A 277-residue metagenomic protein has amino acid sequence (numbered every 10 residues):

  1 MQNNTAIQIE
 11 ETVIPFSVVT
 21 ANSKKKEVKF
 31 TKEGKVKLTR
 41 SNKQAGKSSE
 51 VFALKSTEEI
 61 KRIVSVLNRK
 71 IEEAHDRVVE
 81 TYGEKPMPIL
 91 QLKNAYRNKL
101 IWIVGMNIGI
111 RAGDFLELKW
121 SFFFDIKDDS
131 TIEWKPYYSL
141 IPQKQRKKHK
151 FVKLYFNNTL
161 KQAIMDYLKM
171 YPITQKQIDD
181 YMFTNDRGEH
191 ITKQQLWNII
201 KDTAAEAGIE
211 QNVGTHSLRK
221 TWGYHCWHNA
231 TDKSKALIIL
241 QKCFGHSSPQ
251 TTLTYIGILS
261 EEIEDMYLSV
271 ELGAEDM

Functional and structural regions predicted by a protein language model:
Q2-V51, L272-M277: C-terminal secondary-structure termini that scaffold catalytic or DNA-interacting sites
K32, V36-E80, K148-N157, Q177: DNA breakage-rejoining catalytic core of tyrosine-based enzymes
F52, Q145-M165, D179-K201: C-terminal catalytic core of Y-nucleophile DNA break-rejoin enzymes
R62-I108, D232: Basic, Lys/Arg- and aromatic-enriched nucleic-acid-binding interface segment
D114-L116, N212-V213, G223-C226, T231-H246: Active-site-proximal segment of tyrosine recombinases
E117-L160: Conserved tyrosine-mediated DNA breakage-rejoining catalytic core shared by Y-recombinases
F123-D128, S234-I256: Short, polar N-cap/turn motifs at the start of nucleic acid-interacting alpha helices
L140, R146, F244-S269: Catalytic-site neighborhood detector that most strongly recognizes the C-terminal catalytic loop/helix of tyrosine
